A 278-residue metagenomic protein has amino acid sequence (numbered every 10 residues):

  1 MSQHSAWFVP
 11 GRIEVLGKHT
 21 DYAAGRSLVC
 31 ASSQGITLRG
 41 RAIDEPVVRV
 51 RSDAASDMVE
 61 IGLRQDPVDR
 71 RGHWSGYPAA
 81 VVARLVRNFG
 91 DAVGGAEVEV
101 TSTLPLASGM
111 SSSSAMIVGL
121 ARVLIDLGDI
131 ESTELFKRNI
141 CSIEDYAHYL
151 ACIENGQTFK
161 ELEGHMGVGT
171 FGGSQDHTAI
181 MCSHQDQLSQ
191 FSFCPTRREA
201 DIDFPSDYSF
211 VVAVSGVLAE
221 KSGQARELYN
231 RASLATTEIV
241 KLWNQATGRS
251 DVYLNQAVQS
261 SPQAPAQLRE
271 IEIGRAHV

Functional and structural regions predicted by a protein language model:
M1-R12, L16, T37-R71, R87 (+1 more regions): C-terminal nucleotide
M1-V29, E60-Q65, R70-P205: Gly/Ser-rich oxyanion-binding loop with an adjacent helix/lid that shapes the negatively charged ligand pocket
R26-D44, R122: Structural signature of FAD isoalloxazine-binding scaffolds in flavoprotein oxidoreductases
S33, V93, Y208-F210: A general secondary-structure signal for short beta-strands and their flanking turns/coil in non-transmembrane regions
